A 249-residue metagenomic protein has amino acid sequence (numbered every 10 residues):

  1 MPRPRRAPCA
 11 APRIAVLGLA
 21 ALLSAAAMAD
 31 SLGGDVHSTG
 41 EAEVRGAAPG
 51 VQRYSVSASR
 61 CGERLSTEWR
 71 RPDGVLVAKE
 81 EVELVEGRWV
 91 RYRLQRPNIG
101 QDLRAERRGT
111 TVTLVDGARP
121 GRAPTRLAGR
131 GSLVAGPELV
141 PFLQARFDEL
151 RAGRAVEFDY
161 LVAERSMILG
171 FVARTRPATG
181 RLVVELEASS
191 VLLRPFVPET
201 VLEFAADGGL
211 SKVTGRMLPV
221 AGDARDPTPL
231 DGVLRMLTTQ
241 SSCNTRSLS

Functional and structural regions predicted by a protein language model:
R3-V16: Bacterial N-terminal signal peptides that target proteins for export
A7, L23, Q240-S242: A generic structural micro-environment signature that highlights single residues at secondary-structure boundaries
R13-A25: Bacterial N-terminal signal peptides
D30, G34-H37, E43-R64, E68-R107 (+1 more regions): Acidic, serine/threonine-rich low-complexity disordered tracts
H37-S38, L143: Short, mixed-charge, low-aromatic patches
V75-R146: Contiguous hydrophobic, core-forming segments of folded domains
L114-E185: Solvent-exposed helix/loop surface patches that form functional interfaces
